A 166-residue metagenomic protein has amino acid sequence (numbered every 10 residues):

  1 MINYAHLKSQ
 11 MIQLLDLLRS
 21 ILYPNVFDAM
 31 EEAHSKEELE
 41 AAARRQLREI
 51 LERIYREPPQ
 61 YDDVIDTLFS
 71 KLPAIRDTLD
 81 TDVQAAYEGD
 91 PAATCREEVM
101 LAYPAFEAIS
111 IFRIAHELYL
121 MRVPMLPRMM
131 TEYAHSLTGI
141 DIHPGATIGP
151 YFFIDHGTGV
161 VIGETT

Functional and structural regions predicted by a protein language model:
M1-E132: Terminal amphipathic alpha-helical/low-complexity segments used for targeting or macromolecular assembly
A134-T166: Structural signal for interior beta-strand "rungs" in well-ordered beta-sheet cores of soluble enzyme domains
